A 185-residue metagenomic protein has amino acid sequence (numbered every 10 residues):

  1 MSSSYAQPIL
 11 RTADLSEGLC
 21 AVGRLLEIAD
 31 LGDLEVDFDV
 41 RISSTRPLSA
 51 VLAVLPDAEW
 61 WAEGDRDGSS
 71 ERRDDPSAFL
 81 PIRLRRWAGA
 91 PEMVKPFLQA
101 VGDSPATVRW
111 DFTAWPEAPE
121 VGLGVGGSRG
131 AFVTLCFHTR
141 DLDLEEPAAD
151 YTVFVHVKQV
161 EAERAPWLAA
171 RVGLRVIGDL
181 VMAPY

Functional and structural regions predicted by a protein language model:
M1-Y185: Structured alpha/beta or helical-core interaction and ligand-binding surfaces enriched in interleaved
